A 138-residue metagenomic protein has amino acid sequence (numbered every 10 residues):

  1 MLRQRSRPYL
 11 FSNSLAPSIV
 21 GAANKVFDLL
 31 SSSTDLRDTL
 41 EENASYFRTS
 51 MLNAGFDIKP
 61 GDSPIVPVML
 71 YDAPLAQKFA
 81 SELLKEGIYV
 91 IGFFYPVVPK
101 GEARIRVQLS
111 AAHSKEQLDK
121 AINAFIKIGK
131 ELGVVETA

Functional and structural regions predicted by a protein language model:
M1-L2, F79, A121: Hydrophobic side chains in well-ordered alpha-helices
M1-M51, F56-K59: PLP-dependent aminotransferase class I/II
Q4, I88-I91: Short gly/ser/thr-rich secondary-structure transition/capping motifs
L10, K59-G61, I91-G92, T137: A local structural micro-motif
A16, Y95-P96: Short, ordered loop/turn segments at secondary-structure junctions
S33, D38-G87, V97, G101-E102 (+1 more regions): Conserved PLP-binding catalytic core of the aspartate aminotransferase-like
K85-I88, V97-A138: PLP-dependent enzyme catalytic core of the Aspartate aminotransferase-like
